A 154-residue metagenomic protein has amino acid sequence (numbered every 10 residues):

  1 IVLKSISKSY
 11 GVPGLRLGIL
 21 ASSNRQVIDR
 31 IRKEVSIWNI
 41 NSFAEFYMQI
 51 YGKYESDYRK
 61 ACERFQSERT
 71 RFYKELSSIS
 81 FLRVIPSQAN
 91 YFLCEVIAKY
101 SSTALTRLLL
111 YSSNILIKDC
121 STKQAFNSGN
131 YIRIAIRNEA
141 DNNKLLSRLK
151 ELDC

Functional and structural regions predicted by a protein language model:
I1-I85: PLP-dependent aminotransferase class I/II
Y10, C94, A125-N127: Generic structural signal for helix capping and beta-alpha/helix-loop junctions
L15-R16, Q88-N90, S128-I132: Short amphipathic alpha-helical segments
I31, L105, L145-R148: Hydrophobic side chains in well-ordered alpha-helices
F65-Q66, T70, L76-S113, I136: Conserved PLP-binding catalytic core of the aspartate aminotransferase-like
S112-S113, A125-C154: PLP-dependent enzyme catalytic core of the Aspartate aminotransferase-like
D119-K123: Short beta-strand/turn micro-motifs at beta-sheet edges
